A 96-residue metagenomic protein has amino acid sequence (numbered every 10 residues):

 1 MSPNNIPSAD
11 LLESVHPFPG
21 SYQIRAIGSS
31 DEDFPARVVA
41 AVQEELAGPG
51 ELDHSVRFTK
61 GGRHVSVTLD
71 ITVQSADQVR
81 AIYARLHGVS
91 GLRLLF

Functional and structural regions predicted by a protein language model:
M1-T68, T72-F96: Long, contiguous binding/interaction regions
